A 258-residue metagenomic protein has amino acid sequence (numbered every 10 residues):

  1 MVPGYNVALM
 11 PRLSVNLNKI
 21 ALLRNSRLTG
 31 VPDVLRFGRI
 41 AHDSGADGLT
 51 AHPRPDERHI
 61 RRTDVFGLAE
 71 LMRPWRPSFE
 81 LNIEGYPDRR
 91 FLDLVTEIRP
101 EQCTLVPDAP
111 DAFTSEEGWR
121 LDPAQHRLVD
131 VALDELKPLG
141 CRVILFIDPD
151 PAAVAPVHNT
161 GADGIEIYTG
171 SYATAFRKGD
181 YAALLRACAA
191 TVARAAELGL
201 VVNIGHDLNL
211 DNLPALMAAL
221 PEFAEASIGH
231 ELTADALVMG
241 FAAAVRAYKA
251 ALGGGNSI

Functional and structural regions predicted by a protein language model:
Y5-P87, L94-R99, P156-N159, L184: Conserved N-terminal beta1-alpha1 strand-loop-helix module at the mouth
P11-L17, L49-A51, F79-I83, C103-L105 (+4 more regions): Hydrophobic faces of well-ordered beta-strands that scaffold small-molecule active sites in alpha/beta enzyme cores
G45-D47, M72-P74, E97-C103, P138 (+2 more regions): Glycine-enriched alpha-helix->loop->beta-strand junction motifs that scaffold or abut catalytic
H52, T104-A112, G164-F176, E222-F241: Glycine-rich phosphate-binding active-site loops on the catalytic face of alpha/beta enzymes
R58-D88, P123-I144, Y181-I204, Y248-A251: Alpha-helix-loop-beta-strand connector modules within alpha/beta enzyme cores
D88-I98, D150-T160, I204, L208-F223: Catalytic cores of alpha/beta
P110, R142-L198: Histidine/lysine/aspartate-rich catalytic loop segments that bind and position anionic ligands
R177, Y181, D235-S257: C-terminal helical cap(s) of enzyme catalytic domains, especially alpha/beta-barrels
